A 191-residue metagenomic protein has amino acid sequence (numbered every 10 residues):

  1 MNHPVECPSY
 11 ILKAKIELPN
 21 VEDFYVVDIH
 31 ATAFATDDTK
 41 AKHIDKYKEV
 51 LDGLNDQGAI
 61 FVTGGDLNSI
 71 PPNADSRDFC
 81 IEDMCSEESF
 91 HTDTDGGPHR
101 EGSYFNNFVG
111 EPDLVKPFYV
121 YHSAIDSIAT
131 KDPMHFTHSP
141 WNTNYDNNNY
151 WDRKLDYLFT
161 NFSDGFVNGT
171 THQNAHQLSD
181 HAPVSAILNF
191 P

Functional and structural regions predicted by a protein language model:
M1-A31, H172-A175: Structured beta-strand-rich core segments of catalytic domains in phosphoester-bond hydrolases
P4-E6, T36-T39, A175-D180: Solvent-exposed loop/turn segments connecting transmembrane beta-strands in outer-membrane beta-barrel proteins
H30-T32, L67-I70: Catalytic metal-binding/acid-base residues of hydrolase active sites
A35-D38, P71-N73: Extracytoplasmic/secreted cell-surface and envelope-processing proteins
T36-A59: A long, amphipathic alpha-helix that forms part of the scaffold/cap immediately adjacent to metal-dependent active
D52-V62, S69-P191: Metal-dependent phosphoester-hydrolase catalytic domains
